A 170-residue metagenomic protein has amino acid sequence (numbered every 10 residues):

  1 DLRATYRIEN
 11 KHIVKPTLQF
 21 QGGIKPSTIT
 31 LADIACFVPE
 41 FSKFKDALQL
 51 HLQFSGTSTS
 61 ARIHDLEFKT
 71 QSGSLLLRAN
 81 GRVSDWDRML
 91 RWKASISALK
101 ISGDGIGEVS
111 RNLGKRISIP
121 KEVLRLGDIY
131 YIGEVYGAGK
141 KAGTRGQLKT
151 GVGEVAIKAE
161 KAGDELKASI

Functional and structural regions predicted by a protein language model:
D1-G22, P39-E40, D46-T59, D65-F68 (+4 more regions): Extended lipid/amphipathic-ligand handling interfaces
T28-A32, S74, K100-D104, V152-A156: Gram-negative outer-membrane beta-barrel proteins
L31-F37, D85, I96-S118: Secondary-structure transition motifs
D33-A35, R78-N80, I106-G107, G146-L148: Short, tandemly repeated low-complexity microdomains enriched for cysteine and small residues
